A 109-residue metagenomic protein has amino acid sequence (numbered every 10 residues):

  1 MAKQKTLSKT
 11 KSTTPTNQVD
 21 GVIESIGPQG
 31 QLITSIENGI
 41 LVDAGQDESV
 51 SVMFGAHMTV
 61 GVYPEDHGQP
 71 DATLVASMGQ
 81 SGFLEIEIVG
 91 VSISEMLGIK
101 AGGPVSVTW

Functional and structural regions predicted by a protein language model:
M1-W109: Charge-biased, low-complexity intrinsically disordered regions
